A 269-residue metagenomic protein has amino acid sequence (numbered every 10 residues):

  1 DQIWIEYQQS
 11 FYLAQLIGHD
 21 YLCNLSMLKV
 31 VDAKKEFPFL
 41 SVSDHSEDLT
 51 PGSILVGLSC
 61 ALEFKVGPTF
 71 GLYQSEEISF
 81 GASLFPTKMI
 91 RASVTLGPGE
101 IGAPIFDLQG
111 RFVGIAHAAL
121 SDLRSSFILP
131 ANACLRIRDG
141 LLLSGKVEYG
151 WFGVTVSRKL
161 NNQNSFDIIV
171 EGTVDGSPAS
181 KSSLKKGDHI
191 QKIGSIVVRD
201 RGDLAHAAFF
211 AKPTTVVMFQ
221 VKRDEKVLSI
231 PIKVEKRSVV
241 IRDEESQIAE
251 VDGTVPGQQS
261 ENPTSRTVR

Functional and structural regions predicted by a protein language model:
D1-G67, P98-G99, S121-R124, V198-R199 (+2 more regions): Conserved active-site neighborhood of the chymotrypsin/trypsin-like protease fold
I3, L55, I105, I190-Q191 (+1 more regions): Generic structural signal for buried aliphatic residues
E6, L58, L108, I193-G194 (+1 more regions): Residue-level recognition of conserved beta-strand edge/terminus positions
Q15, S26-V31, T50, R136-R269: C-terminal recognition in membrane/secretory proteostasis and scaffolding
V31-S41, G67-R124, G150-F152, N164-E171: Active-site region of chymotrypsin-like
H45-D48, G102-I105, A179: Conserved beta-propeller blade repeats
L58, F112-A118, I190-I193: Short hydrophobic beta/alpha edge segments that flank linear recognition/processing sites
